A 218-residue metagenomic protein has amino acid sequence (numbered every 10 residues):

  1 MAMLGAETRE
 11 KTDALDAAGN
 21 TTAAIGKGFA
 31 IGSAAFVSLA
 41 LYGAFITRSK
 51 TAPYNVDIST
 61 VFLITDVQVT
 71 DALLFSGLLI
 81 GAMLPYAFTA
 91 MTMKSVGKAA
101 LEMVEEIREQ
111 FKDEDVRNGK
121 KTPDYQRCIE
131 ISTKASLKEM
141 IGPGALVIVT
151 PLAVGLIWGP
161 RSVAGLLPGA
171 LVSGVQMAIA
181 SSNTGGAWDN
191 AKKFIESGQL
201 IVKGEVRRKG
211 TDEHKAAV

Functional and structural regions predicted by a protein language model:
M1-V218: Hydrophobic packing and interface segments
